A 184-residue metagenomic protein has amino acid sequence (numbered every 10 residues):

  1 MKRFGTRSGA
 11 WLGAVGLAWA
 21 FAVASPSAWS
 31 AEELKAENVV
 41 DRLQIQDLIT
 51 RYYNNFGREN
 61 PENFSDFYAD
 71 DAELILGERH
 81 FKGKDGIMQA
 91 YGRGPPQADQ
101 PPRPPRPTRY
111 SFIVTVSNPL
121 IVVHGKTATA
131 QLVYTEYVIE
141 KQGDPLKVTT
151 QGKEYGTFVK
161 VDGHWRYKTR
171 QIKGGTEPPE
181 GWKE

Functional and structural regions predicted by a protein language model:
M1-V15: Bacterial N-terminal signal peptides that target proteins for export
G13-A24: Bacterial N-terminal signal peptides
A28-R58, E62, D66-D70: Short, low-complexity N-terminal intrinsically disordered segments enriched in polar/charged residues
L43, R109-F112, K147-T149: Transmembrane beta-barrel outer-membrane domains
P61-Y134: A solvent-exposed, acidic/Ser-Thr-rich amphipathic alpha-helical stretch
V114-V116, T149-E154: Short, surface-exposed coil-to-beta transition loops
T127-Q131, Q151-W182: Short beta-strand edge/turn micro-motifs at domain boundaries
E136-E140, F158: Beta-strand elements of well-folded, non-transmembrane domains
